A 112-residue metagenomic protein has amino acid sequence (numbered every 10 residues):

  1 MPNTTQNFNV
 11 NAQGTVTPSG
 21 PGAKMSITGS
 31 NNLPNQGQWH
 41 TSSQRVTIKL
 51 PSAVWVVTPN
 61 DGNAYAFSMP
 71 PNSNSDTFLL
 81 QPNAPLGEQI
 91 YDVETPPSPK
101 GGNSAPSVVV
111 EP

Functional and structural regions predicted by a protein language model:
N3-N9, F67-P112: Extracellular/periplasmic metallocenter environments
T4-S42: N-terminal edge beta-strand
G20, Q36, A53, D61 (+3 more regions): Intrinsically disordered, low-complexity segments enriched in proline/serine/threonine
N35-G37, Y65-S68: Beta-strand-rich interaction surfaces with strong enrichment in secreted/lumenal proteins
T41, L50-S52, P82: Non-cytosolic beta-sheet module surface loops
S42-Q44, N74: Residues at beta-strand starts and edge strands
R45-T47, D92: Beta-strand secondary-structure signal
T47-A66: Change to "...patches in solvent-exposed regions of secreted, membrane-anchored, or virion-exposed structural
